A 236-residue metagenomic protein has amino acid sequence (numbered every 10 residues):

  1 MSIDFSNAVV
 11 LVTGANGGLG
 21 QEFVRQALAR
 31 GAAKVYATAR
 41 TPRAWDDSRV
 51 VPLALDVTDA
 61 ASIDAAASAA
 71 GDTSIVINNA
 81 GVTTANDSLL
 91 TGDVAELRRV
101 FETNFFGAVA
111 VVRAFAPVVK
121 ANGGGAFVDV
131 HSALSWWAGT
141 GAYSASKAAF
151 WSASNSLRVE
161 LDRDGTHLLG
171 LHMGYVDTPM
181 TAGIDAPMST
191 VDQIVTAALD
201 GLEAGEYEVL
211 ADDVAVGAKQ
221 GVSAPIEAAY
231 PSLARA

Functional and structural regions predicted by a protein language model:
N16, G20, V24: N-terminal Rossmann NAD(P)H-binding glycine-rich loop of SDR-like oxidoreductase domains
D47-A60: Rossmann-fold cofactor-recognition segment
D72-T73, V119-H131, R163-H167: Active-site loop of short-chain dehydrogenase/reductase
T83-R98: Conserved mid-core segment of classical short-chain dehydrogenase/reductases
V112, S146-K147: Active-site helix of classical SDR
V112-R113, N155: A short, exposed helix-loop element centered on a Lys and neighboring polar residues
G170, T178, A182-A224: C-terminal helical subdomain
